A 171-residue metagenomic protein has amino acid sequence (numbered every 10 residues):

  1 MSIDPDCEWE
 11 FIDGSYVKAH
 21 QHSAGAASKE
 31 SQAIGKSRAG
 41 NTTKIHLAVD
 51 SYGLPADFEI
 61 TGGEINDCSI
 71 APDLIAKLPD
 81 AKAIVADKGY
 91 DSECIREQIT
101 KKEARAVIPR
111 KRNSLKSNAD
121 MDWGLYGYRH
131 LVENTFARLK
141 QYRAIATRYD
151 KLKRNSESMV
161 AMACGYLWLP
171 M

Functional and structural regions predicted by a protein language model:
M1-M171: Short alpha-helical elements
